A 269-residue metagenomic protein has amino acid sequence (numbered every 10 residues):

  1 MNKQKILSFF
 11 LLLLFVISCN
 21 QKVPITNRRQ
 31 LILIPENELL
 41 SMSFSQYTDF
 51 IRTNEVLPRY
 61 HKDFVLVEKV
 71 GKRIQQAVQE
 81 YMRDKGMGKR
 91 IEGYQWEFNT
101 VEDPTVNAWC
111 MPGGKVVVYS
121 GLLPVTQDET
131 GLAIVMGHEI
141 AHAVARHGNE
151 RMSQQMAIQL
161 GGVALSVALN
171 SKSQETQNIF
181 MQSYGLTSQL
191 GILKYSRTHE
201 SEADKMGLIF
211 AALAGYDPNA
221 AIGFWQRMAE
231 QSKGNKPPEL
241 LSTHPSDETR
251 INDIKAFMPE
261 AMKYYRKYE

Functional and structural regions predicted by a protein language model:
M1-L7: Bacterial N-terminal signal peptides that target proteins for export
C19-E269: A Zn2+-metalloprotease active-site environment signal
